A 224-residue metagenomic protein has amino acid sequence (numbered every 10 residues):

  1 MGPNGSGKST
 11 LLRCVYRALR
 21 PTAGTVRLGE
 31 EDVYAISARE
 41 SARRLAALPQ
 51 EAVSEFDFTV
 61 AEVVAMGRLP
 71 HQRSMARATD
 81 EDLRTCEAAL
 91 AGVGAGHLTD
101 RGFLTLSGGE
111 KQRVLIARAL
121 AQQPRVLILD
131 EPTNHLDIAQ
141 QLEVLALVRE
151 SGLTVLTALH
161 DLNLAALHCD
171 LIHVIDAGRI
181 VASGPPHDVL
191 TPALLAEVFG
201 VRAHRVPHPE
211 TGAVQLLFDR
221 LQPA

Functional and structural regions predicted by a protein language model:
Y16: Helix-to-loop junction immediately C-terminal to a conserved catalytic motif
G24-Y34, S41: Conserved ABC transporter NBD signature motif
A65, D80-L98: Conserved ABC ATPase "signature" region
R77, G102-L106, E110: Conserved ABC ATPase signature
L127-E131, L136: Catalytic Walker B motif of ABC-type/P-loop ATPase nucleotide-binding domains
P192, A196-A224: ABC ATPase nucleotide-binding domains
